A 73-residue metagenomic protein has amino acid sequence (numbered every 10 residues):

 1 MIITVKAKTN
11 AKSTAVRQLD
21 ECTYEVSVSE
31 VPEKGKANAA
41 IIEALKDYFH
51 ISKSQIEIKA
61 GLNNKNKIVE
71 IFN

Functional and structural regions predicted by a protein language model:
M1-S27: N-terminal first-folded block
K8, S29, K59-G61: Short loop/turn motifs enriched for small/polar and acidic residues
A11-S13, R17, I41, E70-F72: Intrinsically disordered, low-complexity segments enriched in polar/charged small residues
S27-E33: Short, compositionally biased strand/turn segments that nucleate or flank brief secondary-structure elements
K34, I42-N73: C-terminal structural segments of small proteins and small subunits
